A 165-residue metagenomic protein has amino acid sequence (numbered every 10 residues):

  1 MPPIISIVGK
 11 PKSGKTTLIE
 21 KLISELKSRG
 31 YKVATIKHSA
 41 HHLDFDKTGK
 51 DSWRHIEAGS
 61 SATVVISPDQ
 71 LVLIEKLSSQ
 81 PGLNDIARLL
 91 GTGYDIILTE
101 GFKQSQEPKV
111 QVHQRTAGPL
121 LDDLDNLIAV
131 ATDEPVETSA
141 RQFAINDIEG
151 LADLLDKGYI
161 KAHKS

Functional and structural regions predicted by a protein language model:
I4: Walker A (P-loop) ATP-phosphate-binding motif of ABC ATPase nucleotide-binding domains
I7: Hydrophobic anchor at the beta1->P-loop junction of P-loop NTPases
P11: The conserved Walker
K15: Conserved lysine of the Walker
K21-S78: N-terminal phosphate/diphosphate-binding loop that engages ATP/GTP or pyrophosphate donors across diverse enzyme folds
E75-Q104: Phosphate-binding/switch loop-helix module in NTP-utilizing enzymes
I96-K161: Phosphate/Mg2+-binding loops and adjacent switch elements in nucleotide/diphosphate-handling enzyme cores
